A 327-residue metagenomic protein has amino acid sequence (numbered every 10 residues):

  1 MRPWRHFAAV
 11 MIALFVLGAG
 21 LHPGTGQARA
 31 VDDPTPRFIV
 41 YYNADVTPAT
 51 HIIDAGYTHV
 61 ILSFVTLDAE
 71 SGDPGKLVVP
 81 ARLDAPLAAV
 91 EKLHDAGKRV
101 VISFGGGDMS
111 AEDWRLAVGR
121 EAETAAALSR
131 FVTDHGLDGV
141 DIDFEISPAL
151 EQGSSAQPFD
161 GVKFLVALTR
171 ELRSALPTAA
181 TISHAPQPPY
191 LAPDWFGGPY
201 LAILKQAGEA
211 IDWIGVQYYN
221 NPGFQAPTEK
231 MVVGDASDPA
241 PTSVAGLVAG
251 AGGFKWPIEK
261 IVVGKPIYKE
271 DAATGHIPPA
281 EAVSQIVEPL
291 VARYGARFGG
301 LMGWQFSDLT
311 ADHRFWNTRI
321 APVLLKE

Functional and structural regions predicted by a protein language model:
M1-M11: Bacterial N-terminal signal peptides that target proteins for export
A9-G20: Bacterial N-terminal signal peptides
L21-A30: Signal peptide processing junction and immediate N-terminal pro/mature segment of secreted/exported proteins
R29-L247, I258-V262, I267-S284, F298 (+1 more regions): Chitinase-like catalytic core of GlcNAc-active glycosidases
A292, A296-R297, L301: Structured C-terminal cap/extension of enzyme domains
W304-T310: A short, acidic, flexible beta-alpha connecting loop/helix-capping segment that sits on the rim of active
L324-E327: Short, solvent-exposed mixed-charge patches
